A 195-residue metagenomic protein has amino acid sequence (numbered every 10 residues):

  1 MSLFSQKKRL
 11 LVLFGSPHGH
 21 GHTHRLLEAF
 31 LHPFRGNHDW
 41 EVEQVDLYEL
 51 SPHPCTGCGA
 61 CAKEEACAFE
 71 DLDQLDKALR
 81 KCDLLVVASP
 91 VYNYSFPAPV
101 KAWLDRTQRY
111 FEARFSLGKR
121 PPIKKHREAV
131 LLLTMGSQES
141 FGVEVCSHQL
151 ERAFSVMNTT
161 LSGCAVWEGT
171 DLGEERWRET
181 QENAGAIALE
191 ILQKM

Functional and structural regions predicted by a protein language model:
M1-S89, Y94-E112, E174, R178-M195: N-terminal beta1-alpha1-beta2 submodule of the flavodoxin-like/Rossmannoid cofactor-binding fold
K8-R9, E41, R127-E128, T160-L161: Residues at the starts of beta-strands that form the adenosine-phosphate
P17, M135-Q138, E168-L172: A short, flexible beta-alpha/helix-coil linker loop
D39, S116-K119, T170: Sparse recognition of residues in long alpha-helices and their boundaries
W103, P122-H126, T170, E190-I191: Short alpha-helical linear motifs
S116-T160: Short, glycine-/small-residue-rich phosphate/pyrophosphate-handling segment
S162-W167: Beta-strand-loop-alpha "switch" segments that mediate conformational coupling across diverse proteins
